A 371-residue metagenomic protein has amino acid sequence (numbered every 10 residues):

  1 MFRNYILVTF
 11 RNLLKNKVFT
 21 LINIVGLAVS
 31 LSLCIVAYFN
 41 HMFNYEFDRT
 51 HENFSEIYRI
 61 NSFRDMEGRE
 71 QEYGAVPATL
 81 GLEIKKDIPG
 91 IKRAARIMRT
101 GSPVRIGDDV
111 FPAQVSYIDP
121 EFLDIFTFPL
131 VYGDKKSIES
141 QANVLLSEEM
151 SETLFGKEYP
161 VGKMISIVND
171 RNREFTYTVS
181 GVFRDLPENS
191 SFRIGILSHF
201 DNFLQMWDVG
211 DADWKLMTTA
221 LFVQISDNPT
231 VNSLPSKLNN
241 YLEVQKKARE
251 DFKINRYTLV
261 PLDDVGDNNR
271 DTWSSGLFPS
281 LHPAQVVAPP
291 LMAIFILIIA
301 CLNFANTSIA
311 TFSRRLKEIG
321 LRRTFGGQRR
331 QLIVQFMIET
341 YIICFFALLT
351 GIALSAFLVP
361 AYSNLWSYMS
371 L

Functional and structural regions predicted by a protein language model:
I6-I22, G26, L302-I343: Intracellular coupling helices
V29-Y58, L358-M369: Alpha-helical transmembrane segments
S32, T258, Y341-L371: Small-residue-rich transmembrane alpha-helices
N40-P77, M98-T100: Membrane-interface junction motifs in transport/secretion proteins
Y58-S62, P77-V131: Short amphipathic beta-strand/extended segments in non-transmembrane regions
E67-V76, G107-Q114, I138-A142, L186-I196 (+1 more regions): Solvent-exposed, non-transmembrane alpha-helical starts
D119-Y132, V144-L281: Mid-to-C-terminal secondary-structure elements that act as membrane-proximal/extracytoplasmic interface segments
G276-I296: N-terminal membrane-entry
